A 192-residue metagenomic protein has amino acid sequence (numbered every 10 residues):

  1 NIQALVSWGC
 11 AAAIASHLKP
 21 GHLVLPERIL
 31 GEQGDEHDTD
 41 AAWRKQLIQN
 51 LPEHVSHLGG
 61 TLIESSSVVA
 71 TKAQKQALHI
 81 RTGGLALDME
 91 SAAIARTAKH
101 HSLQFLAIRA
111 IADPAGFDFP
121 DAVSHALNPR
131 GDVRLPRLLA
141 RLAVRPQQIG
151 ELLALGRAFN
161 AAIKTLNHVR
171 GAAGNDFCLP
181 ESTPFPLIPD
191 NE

Functional and structural regions predicted by a protein language model:
N1-E192: Glycine-rich phosphate- or other oxyanion-binding loops that anchor nucleotides, phosphorylated ligands
